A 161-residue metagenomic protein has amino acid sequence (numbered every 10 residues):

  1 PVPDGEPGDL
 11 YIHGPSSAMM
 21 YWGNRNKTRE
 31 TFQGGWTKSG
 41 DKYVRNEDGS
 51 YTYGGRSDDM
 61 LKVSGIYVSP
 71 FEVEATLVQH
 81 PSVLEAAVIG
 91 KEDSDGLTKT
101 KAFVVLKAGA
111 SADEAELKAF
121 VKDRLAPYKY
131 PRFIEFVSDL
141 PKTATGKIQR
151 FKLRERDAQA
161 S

Functional and structural regions predicted by a protein language model:
P1-V2, S94: Replace "in large, NTP-powered and nucleic-acid-processing enzymes" with "in large, NTP-powered factors and other
P3-D4, M19-G23: Active-site glycine/GP-rich loop and adjacent strand/helix microenvironment that borders small-molecule binding pockets
D4, E30-T31: Short hydrophobic "helix-edge" motifs at membrane interfaces and signal-peptide entry regions
D9, G14, M19-M20, K27-E30 (+3 more regions): AMP-binding/adenylate-forming catalytic core of the ANL superfamily
I134-V137: General small-molecule cofactor/ligand-binding pocket signal
E155-S161: Acidic/polar alpha-helix N-cap and adjacent early helical turns within long charge-rich amphipathic helices/linkers
